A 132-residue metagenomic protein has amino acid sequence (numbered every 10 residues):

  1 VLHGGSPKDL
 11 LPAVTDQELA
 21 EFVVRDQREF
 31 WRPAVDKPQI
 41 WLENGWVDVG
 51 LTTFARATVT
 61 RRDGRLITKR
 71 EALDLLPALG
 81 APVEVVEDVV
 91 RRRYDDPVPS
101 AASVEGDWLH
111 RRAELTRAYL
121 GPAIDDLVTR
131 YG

Functional and structural regions predicted by a protein language model:
V1-N44, L51, A57: Conserved NTP/Mg2+-binding pocket subregion across the NTase superfamily
D16, A20-E21, N44, D48-L51 (+2 more regions): Generic detection of long, well-ordered alpha-helical segments
R32-R91: Extended, basic/helix-rich recognition subdomains
R65-G132: Structured mid-to-C-terminal alpha-helical surface segments
